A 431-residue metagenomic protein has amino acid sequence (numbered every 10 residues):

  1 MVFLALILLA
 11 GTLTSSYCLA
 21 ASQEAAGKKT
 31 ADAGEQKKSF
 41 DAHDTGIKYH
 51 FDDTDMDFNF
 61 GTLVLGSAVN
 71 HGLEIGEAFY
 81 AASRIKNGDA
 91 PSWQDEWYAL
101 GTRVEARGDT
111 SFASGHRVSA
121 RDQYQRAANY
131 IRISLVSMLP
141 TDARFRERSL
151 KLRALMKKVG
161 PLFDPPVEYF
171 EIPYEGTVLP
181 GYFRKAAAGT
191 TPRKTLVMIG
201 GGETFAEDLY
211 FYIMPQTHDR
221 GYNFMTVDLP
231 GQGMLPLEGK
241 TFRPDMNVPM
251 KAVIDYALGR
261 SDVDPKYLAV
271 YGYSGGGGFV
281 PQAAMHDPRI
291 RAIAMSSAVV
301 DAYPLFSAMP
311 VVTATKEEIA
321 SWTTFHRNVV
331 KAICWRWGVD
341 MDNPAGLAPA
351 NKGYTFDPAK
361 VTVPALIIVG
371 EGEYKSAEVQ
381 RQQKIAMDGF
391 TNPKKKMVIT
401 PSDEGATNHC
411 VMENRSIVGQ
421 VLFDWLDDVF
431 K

Functional and structural regions predicted by a protein language model:
W97, E147-A188: N-terminal cap/lid segment of alpha/beta-hydrolase-fold proteins
P192-G201: Short beta-strand element of the alpha/beta-hydrolase
K240-D262: Alpha/beta-hydrolase active-site loop
D262-S274: Alpha/beta-hydrolase fold nucleophile elbow
M285-P344, V361-V363, A377-E378, I385: Hydrolase active-site cap/lid region
K331-S402: Serine-hydrolase catalytic core
D403-R415: Catalytic histidine-centered segment of alpha/beta-hydrolase-like enzymes
M412-K431: Catalytic active-site module of serine/aspartate enzymes centered on a nucleophile-bearing elbow/loop
